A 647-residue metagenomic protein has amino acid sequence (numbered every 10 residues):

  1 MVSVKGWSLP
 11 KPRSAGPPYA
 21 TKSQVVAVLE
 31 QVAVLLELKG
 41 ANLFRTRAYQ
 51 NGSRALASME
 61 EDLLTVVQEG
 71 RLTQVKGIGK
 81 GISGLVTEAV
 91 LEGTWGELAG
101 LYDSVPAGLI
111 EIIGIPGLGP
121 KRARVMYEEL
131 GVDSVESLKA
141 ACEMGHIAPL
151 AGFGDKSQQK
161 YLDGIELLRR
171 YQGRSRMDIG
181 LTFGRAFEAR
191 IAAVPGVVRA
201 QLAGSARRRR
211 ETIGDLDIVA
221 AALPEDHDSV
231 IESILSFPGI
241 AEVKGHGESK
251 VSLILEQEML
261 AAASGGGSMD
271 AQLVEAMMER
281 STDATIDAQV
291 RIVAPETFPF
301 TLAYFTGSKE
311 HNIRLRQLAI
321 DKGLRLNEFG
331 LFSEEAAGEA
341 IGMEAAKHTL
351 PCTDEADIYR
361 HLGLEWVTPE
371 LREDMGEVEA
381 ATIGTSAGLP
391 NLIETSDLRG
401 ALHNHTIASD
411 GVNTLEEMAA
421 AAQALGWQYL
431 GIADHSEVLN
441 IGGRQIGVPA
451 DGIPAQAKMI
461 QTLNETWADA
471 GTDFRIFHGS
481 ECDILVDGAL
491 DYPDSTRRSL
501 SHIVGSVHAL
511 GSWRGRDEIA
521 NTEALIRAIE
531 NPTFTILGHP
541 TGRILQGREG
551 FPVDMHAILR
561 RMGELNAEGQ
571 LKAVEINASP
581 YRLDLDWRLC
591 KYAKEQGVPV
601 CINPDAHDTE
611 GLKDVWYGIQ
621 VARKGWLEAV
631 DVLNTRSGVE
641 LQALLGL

Functional and structural regions predicted by a protein language model:
V2-Y19, L43-V251, P299-F300, I313 (+5 more regions): Accessory alpha-helical DNA-binding modules that contact the DNA backbone or grooves
G6-P10, P18, R209-T406, T414-G426 (+3 more regions): Charged catalytic cores and adjacent phosphate/nucleic-acid-binding surfaces used for phosphate/nucleic-acid chemistry
A20-L38: Patatin-like phospholipase
A33-G40, F300-T306: Short, solvent-exposed helix-loop connector elements
V34, R54-E61, L91, A192 (+6 more regions): Generic secondary-structure signature for well-ordered alpha-helical cores
V67-R71, D103-S104, E437, E481 (+1 more regions): Short linear capping/connector segments at secondary-structure termini
A200-L202, L402-N404, E481: Two-metal-ion RNase H-like nuclease active-site motif
G431, S480-E481: Core AdoMet radical
